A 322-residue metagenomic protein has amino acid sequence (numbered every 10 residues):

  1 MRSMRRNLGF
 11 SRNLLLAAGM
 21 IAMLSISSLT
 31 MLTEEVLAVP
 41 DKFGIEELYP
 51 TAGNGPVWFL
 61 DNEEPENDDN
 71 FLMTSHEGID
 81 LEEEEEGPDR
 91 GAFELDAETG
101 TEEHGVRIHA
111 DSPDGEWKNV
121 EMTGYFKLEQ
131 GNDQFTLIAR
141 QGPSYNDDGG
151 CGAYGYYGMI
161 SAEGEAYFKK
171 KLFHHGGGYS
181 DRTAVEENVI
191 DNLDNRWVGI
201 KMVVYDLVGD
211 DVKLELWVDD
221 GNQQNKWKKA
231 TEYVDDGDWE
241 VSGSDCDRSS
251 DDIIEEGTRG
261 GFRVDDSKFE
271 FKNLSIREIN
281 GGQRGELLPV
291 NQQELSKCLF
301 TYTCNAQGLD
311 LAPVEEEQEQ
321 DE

Functional and structural regions predicted by a protein language model:
M1-S11: N-terminal secretory signal peptides that target proteins for export/translocation
A17-S28: Bacterial N-terminal signal peptides
L37-G55, G131, G237-L311: Ligand-recognition surfaces built from glycine- and aromatic
P56-E94: Extracellular glycan-recognition surfaces and repeat-rich motifs
E86-G176, E278: Secretory/extracellular carbohydrate-interaction modules and structurally similar beta-sandwich "look-alikes"
G124, L193-V241: Carbohydrate-binding surfaces in secreted/extracellular proteins
H174-D206: Short, aromatic/His-centered strand-loop micro-motif at the edge of beta-sheets
Q307-E322: Ser/Thr/Gly/Pro-rich low-complexity, disordered linker/stalk segments of secreted and cell-surface proteins
